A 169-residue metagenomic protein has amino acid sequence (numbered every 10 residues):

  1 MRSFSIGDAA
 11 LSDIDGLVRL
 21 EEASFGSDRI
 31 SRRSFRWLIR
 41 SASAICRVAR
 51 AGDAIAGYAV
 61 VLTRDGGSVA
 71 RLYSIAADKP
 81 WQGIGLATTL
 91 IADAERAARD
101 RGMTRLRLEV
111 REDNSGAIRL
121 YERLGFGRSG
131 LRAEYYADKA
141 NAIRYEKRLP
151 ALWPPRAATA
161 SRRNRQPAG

Functional and structural regions predicted by a protein language model:
R2-F4, D8-I84, T88-D93, A97 (+3 more regions): Acetyl-CoA-dependent GNAT
S31, D53, E112, Y135-Y136: Conserved beta-strand edge residues that scaffold enzyme active sites
L72, L106-V110: Conserved hydrophobic beta-strand within the GNAT/NAT acetyltransferase core sheet that lines the active-site cleft
A77, R111-E112: Short amphipathic helical patch at the helix-1/turn junction of helix-turn-helix
I91, N114-A117, E134-K139: Short glycine/proline-centered loop/turn elements that form peptide/ligand docking sites
R101, R119, R123-L124: Structural motif
E109, E122, G127-R144: Conserved catalytic-core motifs of GNAT/GCN5-like acyltransferases
